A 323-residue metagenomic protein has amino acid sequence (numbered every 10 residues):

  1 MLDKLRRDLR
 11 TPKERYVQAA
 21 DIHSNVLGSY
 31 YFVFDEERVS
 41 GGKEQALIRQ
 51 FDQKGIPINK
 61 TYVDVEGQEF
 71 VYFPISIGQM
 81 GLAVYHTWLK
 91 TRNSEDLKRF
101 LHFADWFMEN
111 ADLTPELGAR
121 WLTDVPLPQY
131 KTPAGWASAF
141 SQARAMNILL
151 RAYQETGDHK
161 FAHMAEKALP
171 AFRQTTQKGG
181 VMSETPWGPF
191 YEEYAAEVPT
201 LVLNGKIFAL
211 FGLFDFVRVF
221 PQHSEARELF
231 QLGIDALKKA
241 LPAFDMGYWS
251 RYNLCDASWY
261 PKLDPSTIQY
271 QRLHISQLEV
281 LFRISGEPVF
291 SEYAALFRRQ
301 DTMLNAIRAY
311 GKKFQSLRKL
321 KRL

Functional and structural regions predicted by a protein language model:
M1-L323: Glycan-recognition and catalytic cores of secretory/periplasmic carbohydrate-active enzymes
